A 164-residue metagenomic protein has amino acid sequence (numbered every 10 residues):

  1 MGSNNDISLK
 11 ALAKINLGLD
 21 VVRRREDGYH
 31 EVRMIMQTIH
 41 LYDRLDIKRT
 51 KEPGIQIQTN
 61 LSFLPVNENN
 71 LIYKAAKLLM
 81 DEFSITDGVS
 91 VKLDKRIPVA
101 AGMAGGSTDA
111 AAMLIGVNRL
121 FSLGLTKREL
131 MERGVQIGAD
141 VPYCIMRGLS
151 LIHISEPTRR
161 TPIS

Functional and structural regions predicted by a protein language model:
G2-A101, R119, L123-R128: ATP-binding N-lobe of GHMP and related small-molecule kinases
L19, M103-S107, A139, L149: Gly/Ser/Thr-rich helix-start
R44, S84, A139-P142, R159: Generic structural signal for secondary-structure transition and capping sites
K74, A112-I115: Short amphipathic alpha-helical face segments that pack within enzyme cores and frequently flank/anchor catalytic
R96-S107, A112, V135: Glycine/small-residue-rich loop that forms an oxyanion/phosphate-binding "nest" at active or ligand-binding sites
L114-L151: Contiguous, small/hydrophobic- and glycine-enriched helical/loop subdomains that border and often "cap" functional
I152-S164: Single conserved hydrophobic/aromatic residue that forms the stacking wall/gate of nucleotide- or nucleobase-binding
